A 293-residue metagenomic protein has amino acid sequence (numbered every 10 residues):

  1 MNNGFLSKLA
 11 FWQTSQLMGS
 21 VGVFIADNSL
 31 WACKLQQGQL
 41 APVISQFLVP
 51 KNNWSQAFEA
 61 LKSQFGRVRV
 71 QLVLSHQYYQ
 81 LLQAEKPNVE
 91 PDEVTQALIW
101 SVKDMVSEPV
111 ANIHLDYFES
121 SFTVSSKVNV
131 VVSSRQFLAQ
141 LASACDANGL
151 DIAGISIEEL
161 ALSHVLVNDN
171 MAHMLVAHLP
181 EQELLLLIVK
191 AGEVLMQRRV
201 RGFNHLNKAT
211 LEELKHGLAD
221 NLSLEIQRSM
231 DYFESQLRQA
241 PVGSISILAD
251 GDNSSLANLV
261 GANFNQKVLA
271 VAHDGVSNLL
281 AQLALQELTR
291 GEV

Functional and structural regions predicted by a protein language model:
M1-V293: Hydrophobic/aromatic-enriched cytosolic interaction surfaces used to assemble or bind macromolecules
